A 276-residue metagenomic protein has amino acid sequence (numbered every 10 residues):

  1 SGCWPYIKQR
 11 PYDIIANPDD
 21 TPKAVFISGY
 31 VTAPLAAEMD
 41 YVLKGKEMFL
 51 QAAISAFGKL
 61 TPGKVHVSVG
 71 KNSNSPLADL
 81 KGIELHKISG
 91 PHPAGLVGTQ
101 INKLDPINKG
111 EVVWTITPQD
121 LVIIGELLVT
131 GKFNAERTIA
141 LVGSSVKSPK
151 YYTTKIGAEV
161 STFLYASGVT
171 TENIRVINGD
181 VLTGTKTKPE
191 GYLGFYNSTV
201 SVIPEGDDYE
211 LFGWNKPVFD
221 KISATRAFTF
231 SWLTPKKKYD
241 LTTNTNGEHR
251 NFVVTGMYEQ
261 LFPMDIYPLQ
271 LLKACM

Functional and structural regions predicted by a protein language model:
S1-M276: Buried, small/hydrophobic-residue-enriched core segments of structured protein domains
